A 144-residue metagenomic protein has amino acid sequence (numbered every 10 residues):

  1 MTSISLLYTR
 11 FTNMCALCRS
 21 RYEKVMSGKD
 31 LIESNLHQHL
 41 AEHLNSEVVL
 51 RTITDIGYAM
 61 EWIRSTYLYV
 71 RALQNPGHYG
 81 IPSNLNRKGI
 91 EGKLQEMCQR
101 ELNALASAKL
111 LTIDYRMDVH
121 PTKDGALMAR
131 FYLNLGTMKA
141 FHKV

Functional and structural regions predicted by a protein language model:
M1-S27: Conserved segment of the helicase C-terminal RecA-like domain
V25-V144: C-terminal accessory/connector segments of nucleic-acid motor ATPases
